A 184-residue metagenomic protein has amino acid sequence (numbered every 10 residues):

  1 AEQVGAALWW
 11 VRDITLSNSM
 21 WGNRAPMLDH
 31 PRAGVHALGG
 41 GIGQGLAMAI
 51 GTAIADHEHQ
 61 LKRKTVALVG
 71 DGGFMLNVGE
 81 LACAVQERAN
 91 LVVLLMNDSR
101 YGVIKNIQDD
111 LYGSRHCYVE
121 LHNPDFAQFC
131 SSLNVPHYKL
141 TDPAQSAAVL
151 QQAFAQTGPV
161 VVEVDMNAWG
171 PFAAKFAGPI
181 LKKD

Functional and structural regions predicted by a protein language model:
A1-G45: Active-site diphosphate/adenylate-binding microenvironment
S17-S19, G41-I42, F74-M75, S99-V103 (+1 more regions): Short gly/pro/ser/thr-enriched loop/turn and capping motifs at secondary-structure boundaries
M20-W21, M48-A55: Buried hydrophobic packing segments
V35-G39, G113-L121, D184: A short acidic, glycine-rich active-site loop that binds or catalyzes chemistry on phosphate/adenosine moieties
A55-L121: Conserved thiamine diphosphate
L61, Q108-V149: Conserved thiamine diphosphate
P143-D184: Glycine/aspartate-rich loop-and-adjacent alpha/beta segment that forms the canonical ThDP
